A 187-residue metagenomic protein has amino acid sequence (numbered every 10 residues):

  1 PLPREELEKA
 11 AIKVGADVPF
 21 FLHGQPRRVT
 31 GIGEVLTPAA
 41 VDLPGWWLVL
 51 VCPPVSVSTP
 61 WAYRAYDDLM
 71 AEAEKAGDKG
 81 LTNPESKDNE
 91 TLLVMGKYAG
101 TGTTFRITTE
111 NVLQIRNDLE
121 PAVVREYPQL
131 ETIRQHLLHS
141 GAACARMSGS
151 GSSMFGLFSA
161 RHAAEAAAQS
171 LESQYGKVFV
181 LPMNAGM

Functional and structural regions predicted by a protein language model:
P1-R28, G33-V35: Contiguous, small/hydrophobic- and glycine-enriched helical/loop subdomains that border and often "cap" functional
H23-G24, V29-C144, S159-M187: Conserved, helical-rich catalytic subdomain that frames metal- and/or nucleotide-binding sites in enzyme alpha/beta
S152-M154: Conserved glycine-rich beta-strand-loop-beta hairpin in the small C-terminal domain of fold type I
